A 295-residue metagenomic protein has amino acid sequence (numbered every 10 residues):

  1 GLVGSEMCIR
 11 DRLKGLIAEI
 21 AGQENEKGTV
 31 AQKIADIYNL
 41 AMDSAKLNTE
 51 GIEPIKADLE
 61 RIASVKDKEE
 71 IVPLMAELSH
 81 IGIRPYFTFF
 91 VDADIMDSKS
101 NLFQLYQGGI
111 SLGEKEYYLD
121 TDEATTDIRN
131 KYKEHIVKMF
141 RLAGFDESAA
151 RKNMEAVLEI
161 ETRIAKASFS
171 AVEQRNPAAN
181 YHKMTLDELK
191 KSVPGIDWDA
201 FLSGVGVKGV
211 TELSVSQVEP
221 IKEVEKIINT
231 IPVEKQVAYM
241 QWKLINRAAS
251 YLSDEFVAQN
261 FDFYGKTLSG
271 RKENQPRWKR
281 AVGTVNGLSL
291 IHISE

Functional and structural regions predicted by a protein language model:
L2-C8, E295: Short, small-residue-biased leader/transition segments that mark boundaries at the very start of proteins
I9-D11, I291-H292: Short, low-complexity export/processing leader segments characterized by acidic and small residues
E24-S294: Noncatalytic, helix-rich "gating/capping" subdomain that lines the substrate-entry/channel surface of large enzyme
